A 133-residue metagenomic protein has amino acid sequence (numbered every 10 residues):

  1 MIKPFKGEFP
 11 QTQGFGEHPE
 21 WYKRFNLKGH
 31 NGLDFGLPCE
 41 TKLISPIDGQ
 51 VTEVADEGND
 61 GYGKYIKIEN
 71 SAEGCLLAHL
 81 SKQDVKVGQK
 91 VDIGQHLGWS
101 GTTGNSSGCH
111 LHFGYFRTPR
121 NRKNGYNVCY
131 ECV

Functional and structural regions predicted by a protein language model:
M1-P10, G36, Q83-Q95, G114-V133: Acidic, glycine-rich catalytic/binding loops that coordinate metals and/or anionic ligands
P10-S45: Short glycine/threonine/proline-enriched tight-turn/helix- or strand-capping micro-motif at secondary-structure
Q11, K42-V54, D84-S100: Short, well-structured beta-strand-loop connectors
K28-H30, S45-D84, C109-H110, G114-R117: Zn2+-dependent peptidoglycan hydrolase active-site motif and core
F35, I66-I68, V91-S106, F113: Short hydrophobic beta/alpha edge segments that flank linear recognition/processing sites
E40-T41, D56-N59, T102-N105, R120: Short polar/acidic secondary-structure junctions
